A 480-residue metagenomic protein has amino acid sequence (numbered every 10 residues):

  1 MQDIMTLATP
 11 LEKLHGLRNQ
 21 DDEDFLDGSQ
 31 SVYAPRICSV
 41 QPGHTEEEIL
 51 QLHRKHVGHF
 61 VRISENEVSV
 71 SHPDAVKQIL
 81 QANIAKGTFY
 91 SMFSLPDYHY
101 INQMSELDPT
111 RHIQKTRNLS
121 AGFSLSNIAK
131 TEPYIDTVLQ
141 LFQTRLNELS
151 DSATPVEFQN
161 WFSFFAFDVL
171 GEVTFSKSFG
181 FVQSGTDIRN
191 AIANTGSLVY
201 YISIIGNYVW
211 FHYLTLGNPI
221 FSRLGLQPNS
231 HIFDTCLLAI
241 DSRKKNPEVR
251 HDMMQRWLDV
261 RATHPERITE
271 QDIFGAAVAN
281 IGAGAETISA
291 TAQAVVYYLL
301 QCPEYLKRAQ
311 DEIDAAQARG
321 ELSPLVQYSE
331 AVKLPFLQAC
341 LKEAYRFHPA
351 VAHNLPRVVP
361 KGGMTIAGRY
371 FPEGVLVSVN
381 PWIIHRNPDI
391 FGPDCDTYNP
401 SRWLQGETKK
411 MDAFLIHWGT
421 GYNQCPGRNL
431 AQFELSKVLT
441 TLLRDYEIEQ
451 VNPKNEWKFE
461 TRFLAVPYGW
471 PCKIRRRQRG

Functional and structural regions predicted by a protein language model:
M1-Q114, D136-R145, F165, Y201 (+7 more regions): N-terminal membrane-proximal hinge/A-helix region immediately C-terminal to the signal-anchor transmembrane segment
K55, H59, E65, A262-E266 (+4 more regions): Cytochrome P450 C-terminal beta-domain/meander region
G87-P96, K130-A292: Cytochrome P450 heme-thiolate monooxygenase catalytic core
E132, D136, N190-S197, L300-V351 (+4 more regions): Cytochrome P450 I-helix active-site segment
A153, R243-L258, Q310-K333, F347-R369 (+5 more regions): Cytochrome P450 fold signature focused on the C-terminal beta-domain
T287-L300, V438: Short, small-residue alpha-helix embedded
P303-K307, M411, Q424, R428-A465: Cytochrome P450 heme-binding "Cys pocket" and the immediately downstream C-terminal segment
V379-E407: Conserved cytochrome P450 K-helix/beta-meander segment immediately N-terminal to the heme-binding cysteine loop
